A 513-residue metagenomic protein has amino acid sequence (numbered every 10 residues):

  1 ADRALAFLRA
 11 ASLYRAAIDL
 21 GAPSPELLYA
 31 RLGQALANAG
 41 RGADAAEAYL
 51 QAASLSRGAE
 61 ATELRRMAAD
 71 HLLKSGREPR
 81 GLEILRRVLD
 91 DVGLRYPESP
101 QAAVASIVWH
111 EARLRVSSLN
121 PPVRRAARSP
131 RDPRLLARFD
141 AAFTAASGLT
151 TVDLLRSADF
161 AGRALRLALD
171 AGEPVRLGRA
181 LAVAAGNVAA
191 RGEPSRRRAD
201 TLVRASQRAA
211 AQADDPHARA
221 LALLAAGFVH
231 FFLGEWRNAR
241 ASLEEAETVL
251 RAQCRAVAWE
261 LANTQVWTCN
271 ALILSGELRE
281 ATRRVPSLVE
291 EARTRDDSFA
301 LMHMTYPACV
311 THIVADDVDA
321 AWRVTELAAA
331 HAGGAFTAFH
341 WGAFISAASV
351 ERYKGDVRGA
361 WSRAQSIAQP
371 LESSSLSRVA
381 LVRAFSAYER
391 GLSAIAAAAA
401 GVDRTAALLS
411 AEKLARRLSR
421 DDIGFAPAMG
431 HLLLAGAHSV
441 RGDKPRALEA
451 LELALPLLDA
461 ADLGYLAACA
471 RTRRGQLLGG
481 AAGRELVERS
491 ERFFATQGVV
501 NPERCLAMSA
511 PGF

Functional and structural regions predicted by a protein language model:
A1, Y29, L36, L72 (+13 more regions): Residue at a conserved register position within TPR or TPR-like alpha-solenoid repeats
A1-S75, R80-R87, R131-A180, R446: Extended alpha-helical scaffolding segments used for macromolecular assembly and cargo binding
A4, A39, S75, V152 (+11 more regions): Structural motif corresponding to the intra-repeat A-B loop/turn of tetratricopeptide repeats
L5-R9, S24-E26, R57-M67, P97-V104 (+11 more regions): Alpha-solenoid helical repeat architecture
A17-D19, L50-S54, R87-P97, L165-L169 (+8 more regions): Amphipathic alpha-helical segments of tetratricopeptide repeats
E26, G33, A69, A146 (+13 more regions): Conserved small-residue packing positions in alpha-helical repeats and bundles
L72-G162, A190-T201, G234-R237, A241 (+8 more regions): Amphipathic helix-loop-helix modules that constitute alpha-helical solenoid scaffolds
R404-A467: Generic long, charged, amphipathic alpha-helical segments
